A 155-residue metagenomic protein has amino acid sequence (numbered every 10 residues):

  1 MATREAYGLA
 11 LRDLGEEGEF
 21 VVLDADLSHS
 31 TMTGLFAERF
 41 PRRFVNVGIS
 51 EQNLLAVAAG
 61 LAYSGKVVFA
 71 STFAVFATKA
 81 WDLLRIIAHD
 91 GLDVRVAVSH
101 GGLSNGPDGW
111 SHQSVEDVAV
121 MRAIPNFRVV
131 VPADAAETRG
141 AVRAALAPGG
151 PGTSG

Functional and structural regions predicted by a protein language model:
M1-G155: Thiamine diphosphate
